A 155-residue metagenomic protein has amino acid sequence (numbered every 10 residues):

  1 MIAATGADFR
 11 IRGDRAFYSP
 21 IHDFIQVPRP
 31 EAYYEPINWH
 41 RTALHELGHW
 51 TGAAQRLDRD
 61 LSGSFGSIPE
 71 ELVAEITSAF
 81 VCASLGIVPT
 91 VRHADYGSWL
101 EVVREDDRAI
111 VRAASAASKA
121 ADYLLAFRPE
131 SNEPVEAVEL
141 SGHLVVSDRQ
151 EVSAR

Functional and structural regions predicted by a protein language model:
M1-F24: Catalytic zinc-binding patch centered on the HExxH motif and its immediate surroundings that defines zinc-dependent
I25, A53-S64: A Zn2+-metalloprotease active-site environment signal
I25-T42, I68-P69: Short pre-active-site segment immediately N-terminal to the catalytic Zn-binding motif
A32-Y34, S64, V103: Short strand->helix junction
R41-A54, A74: Active-site recognition of the HExxH zinc-binding catalytic motif
H49, A53-L57, I87, A126: Conserved helix-loop functional segments at active or binding sites
L61-E75, V88: Active-site metal-coordination segments of metallo-dependent hydrolases
G66, A79-R155: Long, well-structured alpha-helical subdomains associated with metal-dependent extracellular/ecto-lumenal hydrolases
